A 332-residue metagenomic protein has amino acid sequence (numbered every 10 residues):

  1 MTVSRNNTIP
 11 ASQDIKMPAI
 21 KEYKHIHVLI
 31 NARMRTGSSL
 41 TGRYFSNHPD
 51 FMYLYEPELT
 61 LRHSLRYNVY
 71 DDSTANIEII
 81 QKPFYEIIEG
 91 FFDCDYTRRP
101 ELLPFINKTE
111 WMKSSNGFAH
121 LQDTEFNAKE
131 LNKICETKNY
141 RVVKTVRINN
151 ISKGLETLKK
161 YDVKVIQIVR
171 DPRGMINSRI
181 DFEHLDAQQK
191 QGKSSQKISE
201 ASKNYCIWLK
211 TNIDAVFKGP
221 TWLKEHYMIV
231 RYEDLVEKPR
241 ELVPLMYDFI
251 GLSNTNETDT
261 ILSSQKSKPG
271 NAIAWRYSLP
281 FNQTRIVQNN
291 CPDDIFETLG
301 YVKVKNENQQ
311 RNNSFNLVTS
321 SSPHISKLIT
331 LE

Functional and structural regions predicted by a protein language model:
M1-V28, M34, V69, T74 (+6 more regions): PAPS-dependent sulfotransferases, especially Golgi type II membrane carbohydrate sulfotransferases
L29-N31, L54, V143, I168: Short hydrophobic segments within beta-strands
N31-A32, E233: Surface-exposed loop and edge beta-strand positions of immunoglobulin-like domains
R33-S39: A short, glycine-centered helix-capping/turn motif at helix boundaries that positions DNA-contacting or catalytic
S39-F51: A conserved segment at the C-terminal end of the G1
L54-K144, N149, Q189-G192: PAPS-dependent sulfation machinery
P57-L61, V169-R170, D259-I261: A short, structured active-site edge motif that brings together acidic residues
A128-E257, S278, S322-L331: PAPS-dependent sulfotransferase catalytic domain
